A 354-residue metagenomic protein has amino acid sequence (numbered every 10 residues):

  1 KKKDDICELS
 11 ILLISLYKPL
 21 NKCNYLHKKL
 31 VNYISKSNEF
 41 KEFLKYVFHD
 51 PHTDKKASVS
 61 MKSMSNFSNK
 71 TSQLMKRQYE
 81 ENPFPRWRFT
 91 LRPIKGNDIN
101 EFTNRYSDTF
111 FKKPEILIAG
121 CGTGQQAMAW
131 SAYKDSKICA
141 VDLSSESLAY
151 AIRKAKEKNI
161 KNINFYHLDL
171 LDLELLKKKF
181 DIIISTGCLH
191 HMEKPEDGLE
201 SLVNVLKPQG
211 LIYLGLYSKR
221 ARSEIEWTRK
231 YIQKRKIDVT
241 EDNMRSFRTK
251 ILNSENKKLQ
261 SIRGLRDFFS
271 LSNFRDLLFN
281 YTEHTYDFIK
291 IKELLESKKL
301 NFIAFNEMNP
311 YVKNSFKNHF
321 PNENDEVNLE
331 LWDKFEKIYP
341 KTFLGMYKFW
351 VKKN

Functional and structural regions predicted by a protein language model:
K1-L74, F84-W87, F111, Y133 (+2 more regions): N-terminal accessory segments
Q78-E81, F89-P114: Conserved alpha-helix/loop element of class I SAM-dependent methyltransferases that forms part of the SAM/SAH-binding
T123-D135: Conserved SAM-binding loop of SAM-dependent methyltransferases across substrates and taxa, primarily the Class I
N159-L171: Conserved SAM-binding strand-loop segment of SAM-dependent methyltransferases
L171-I183: A short acidic, Gly/Pro-enriched loop at the edge of an enzyme's catalytic core that lines a small-molecule cofactor
E196-P208: A short glycine-rich, Lys/Arg-flanked "PGG" loop and its adjoining helix->strand segment in the class I
L211-Q260: Conserved class I S-adenosyl-L-methionine
M244-N354: Rossmann-like AdoMet/SAM-dependent catalytic core
